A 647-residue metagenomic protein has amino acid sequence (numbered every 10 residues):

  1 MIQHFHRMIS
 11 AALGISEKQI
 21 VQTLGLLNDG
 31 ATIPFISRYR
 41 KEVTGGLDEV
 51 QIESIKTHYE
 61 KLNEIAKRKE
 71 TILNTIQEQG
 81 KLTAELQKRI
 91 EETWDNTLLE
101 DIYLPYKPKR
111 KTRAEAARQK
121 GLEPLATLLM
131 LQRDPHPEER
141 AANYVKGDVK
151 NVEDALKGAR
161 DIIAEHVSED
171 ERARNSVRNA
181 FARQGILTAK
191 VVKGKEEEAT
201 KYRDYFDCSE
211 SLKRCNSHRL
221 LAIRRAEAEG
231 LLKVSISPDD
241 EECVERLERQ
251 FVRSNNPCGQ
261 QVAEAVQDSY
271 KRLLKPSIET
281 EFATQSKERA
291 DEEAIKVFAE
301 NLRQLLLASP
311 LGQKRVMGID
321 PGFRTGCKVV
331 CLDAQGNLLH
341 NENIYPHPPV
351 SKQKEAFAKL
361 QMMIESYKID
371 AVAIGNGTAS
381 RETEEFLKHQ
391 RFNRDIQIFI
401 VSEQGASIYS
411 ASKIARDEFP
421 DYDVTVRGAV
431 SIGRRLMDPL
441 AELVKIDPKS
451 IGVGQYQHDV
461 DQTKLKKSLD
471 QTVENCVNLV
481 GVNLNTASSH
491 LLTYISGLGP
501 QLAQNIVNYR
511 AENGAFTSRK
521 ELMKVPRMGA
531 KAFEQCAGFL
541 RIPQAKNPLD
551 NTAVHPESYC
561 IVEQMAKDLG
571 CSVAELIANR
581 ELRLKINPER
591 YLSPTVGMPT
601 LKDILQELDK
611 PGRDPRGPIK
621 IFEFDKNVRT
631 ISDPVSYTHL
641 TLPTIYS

Functional and structural regions predicted by a protein language model:
I20, T57, I344-P348, A371 (+6 more regions): Short beta-alpha connecting loops at secondary-structure transitions that line or flank enzyme active sites
Q51-S54, K61, I65-G318, G322-Y422 (+1 more regions): Duplex nucleic acid-engaging cores and interfaces of nucleic-acid transaction enzymes
I52-E64, M523-E563, E589-G597: Alpha-helical interaction/regulatory segments in DNA maintenance proteins
K67, T75, T425-V426, V430-A515 (+3 more regions): Long, highly charged, low-complexity intrinsically disordered interaction regions that mediate electrostatic DNA/RNA
T75, E100-I102, G230-D239, S254 (+5 more regions): Structured, non-catalytic alpha/beta "coupling" segments that mediate domain-domain communication and provide generic
A180-G185, I319-F323, G377-E382, V401-A406 (+4 more regions): A glycine-rich phosphate-binding loop feature that marks nucleotide/adenosyl-phosphate handling sites
I621-Y637: Short boundary/loop segments of OB/S1/cold-shock single-stranded nucleic-acid-binding domains
H639-Y646: Single conserved hydrophobic/aromatic residue that forms the stacking wall/gate of nucleotide- or nucleobase-binding
